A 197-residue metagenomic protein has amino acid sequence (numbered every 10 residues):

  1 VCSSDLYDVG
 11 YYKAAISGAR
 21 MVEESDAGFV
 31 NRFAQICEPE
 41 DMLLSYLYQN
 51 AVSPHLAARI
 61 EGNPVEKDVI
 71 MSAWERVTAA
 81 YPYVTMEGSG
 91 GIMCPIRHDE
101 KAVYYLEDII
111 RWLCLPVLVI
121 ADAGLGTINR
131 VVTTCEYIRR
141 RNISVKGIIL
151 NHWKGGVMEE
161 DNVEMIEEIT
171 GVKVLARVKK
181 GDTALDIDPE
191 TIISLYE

Functional and structural regions predicted by a protein language model:
V1-S3: Short, small-residue-biased leader/transition segments that mark boundaries at the very start of proteins
L6-E107, R111, L125-V132, E136 (+2 more regions): ATP-dependent carboxylate-amine ligase catalytic core
V9, V84, V117, V145-K146: Hydrophobic anchor at the start of a short beta-strand that flanks the dinucleotide cofactor-binding loop
K13, L118-A121, K146-H152: Short internal beta-strands
I36, L115, G171-V172: Short, well-ordered coil loops that connect the C-terminus of an alpha-helix to the N-terminus of a beta-strand
S89-G90, P116-I120: Short, flexible active-site loops
C135-E197: C-terminal lobe/tail of nucleotide-utilizing enzymes
